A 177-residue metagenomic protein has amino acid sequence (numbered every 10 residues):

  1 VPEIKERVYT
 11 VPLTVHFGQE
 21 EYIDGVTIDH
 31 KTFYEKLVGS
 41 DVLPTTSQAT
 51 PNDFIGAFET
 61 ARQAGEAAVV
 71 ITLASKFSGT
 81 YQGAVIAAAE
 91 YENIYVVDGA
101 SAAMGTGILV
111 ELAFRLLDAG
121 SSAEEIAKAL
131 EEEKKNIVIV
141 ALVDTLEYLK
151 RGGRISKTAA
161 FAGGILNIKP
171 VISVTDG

Functional and structural regions predicted by a protein language model:
V1-E20, E66, T80-Y95, S101-G177: Mixed-charge interfacial surface used for oligomerization/domain docking and macromolecular partner engagement
V1-Q48: N-terminal glycine-rich anion-binding loop in soluble enzyme alpha/beta folds
G25, T46, G79-T80, G105: Secondary-structure boundary/capping motif
K31-T32, L43-F58, Q63, I86-A89: Structured, active/binding-site neighborhoods that engage oxygen-rich ligands
T45, V70, V96: Short catalytic-loop micro-motif centered on adjacent basic/acidic residues
S47-Q48, D98-A100: Short beta->alpha junction loops
N52-Y81: N-terminal glycine-rich phosphate/adenylate-binding segment common to multiple enzyme folds
